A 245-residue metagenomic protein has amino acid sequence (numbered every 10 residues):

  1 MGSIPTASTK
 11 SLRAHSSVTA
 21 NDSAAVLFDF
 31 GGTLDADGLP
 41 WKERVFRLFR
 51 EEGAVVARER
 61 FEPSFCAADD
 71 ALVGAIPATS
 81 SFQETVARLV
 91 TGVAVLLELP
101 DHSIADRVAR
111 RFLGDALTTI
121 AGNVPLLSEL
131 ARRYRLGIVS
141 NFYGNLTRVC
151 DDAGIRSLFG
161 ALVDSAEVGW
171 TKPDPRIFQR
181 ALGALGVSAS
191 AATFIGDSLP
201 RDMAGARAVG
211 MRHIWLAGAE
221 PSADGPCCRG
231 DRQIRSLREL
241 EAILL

Functional and structural regions predicted by a protein language model:
M1-I4, G53: Non-membrane alpha-helical secondary structure
S3-A24, F28, E59, P100-H102 (+3 more regions): Asp-based, Mg2+/Mn2+-dependent phosphohydrolase catalytic module
R13-H15, T19-P125, R148: N-terminal helical cap/lid subdomain that shapes the substrate entry/recognition surface in HAD-like hydrolases
